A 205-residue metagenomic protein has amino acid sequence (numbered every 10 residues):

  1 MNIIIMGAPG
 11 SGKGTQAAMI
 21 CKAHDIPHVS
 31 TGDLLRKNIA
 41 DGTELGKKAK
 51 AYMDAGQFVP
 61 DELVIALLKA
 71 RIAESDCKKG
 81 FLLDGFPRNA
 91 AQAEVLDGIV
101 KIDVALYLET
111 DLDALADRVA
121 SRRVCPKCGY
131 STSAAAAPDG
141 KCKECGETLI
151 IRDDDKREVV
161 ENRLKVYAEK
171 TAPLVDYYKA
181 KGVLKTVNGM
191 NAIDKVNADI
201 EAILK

Functional and structural regions predicted by a protein language model:
M1-K205: Glycine-rich phosphate-binding loop of ATP-dependent small-molecule kinases
